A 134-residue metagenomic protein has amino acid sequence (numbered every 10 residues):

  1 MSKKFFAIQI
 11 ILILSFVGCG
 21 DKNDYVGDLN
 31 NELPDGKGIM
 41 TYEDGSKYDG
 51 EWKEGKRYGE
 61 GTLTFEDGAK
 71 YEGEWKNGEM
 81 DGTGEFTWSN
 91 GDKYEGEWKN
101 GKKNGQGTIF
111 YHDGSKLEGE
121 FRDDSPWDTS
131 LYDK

Functional and structural regions predicted by a protein language model:
M1-S2: N-terminal secretory signal peptides that target proteins for export/translocation
F5-F6, I13-K134: Glycine/tyrosine- and acidic-biased, solvent-exposed loop/turn segments at the edges of beta-strands
